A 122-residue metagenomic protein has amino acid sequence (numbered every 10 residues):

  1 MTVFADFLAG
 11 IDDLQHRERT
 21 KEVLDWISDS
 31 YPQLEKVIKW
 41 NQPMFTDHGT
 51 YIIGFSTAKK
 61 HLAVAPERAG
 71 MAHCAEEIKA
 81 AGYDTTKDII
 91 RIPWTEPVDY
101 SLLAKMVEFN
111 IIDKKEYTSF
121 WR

Functional and structural regions predicted by a protein language model:
M1-R122: Charge-dense, helix-prone N-terminal extensions
